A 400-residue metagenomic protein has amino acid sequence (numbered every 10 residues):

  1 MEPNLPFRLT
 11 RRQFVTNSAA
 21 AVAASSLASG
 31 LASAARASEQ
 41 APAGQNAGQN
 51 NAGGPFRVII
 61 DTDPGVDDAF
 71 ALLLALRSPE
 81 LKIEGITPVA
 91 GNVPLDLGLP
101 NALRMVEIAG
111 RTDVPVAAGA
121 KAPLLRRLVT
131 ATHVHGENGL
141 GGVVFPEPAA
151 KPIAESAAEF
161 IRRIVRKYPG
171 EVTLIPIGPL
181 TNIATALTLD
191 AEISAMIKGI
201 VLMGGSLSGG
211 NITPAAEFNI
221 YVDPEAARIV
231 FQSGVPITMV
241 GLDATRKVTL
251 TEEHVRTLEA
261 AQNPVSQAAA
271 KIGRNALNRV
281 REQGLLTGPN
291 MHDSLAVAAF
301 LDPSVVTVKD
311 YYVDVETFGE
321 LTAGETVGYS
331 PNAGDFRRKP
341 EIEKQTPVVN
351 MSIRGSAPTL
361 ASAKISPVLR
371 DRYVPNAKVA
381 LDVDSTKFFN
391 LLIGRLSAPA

Functional and structural regions predicted by a protein language model:
M1-L9: N-terminal secretory signal peptides
E2, F56-V58, L97-K167, T359-A363 (+4 more regions): Metal-dependent C-N hydrolase catalytic cores
T10-A23: N-terminal export leaders
S29-P55: C-terminal segment of N-terminal export signals and the immediately downstream linker at the start of the mature
N46, P88-A90, A118-G119, A195-L202 (+2 more regions): Short alpha-helical "patches" and their helix-cap loops
N51-T62, D68-R104, T112, N138 (+2 more regions): Active-site histidine-anchored catalytic micro-motif
G53-P55, L74, K82, Y221-D223 (+1 more regions): Conformational coupling and interaction surfaces
V116, V230, V297: A residue-level signal for conserved active-site and pocket-lining positions in enzyme catalytic cores
